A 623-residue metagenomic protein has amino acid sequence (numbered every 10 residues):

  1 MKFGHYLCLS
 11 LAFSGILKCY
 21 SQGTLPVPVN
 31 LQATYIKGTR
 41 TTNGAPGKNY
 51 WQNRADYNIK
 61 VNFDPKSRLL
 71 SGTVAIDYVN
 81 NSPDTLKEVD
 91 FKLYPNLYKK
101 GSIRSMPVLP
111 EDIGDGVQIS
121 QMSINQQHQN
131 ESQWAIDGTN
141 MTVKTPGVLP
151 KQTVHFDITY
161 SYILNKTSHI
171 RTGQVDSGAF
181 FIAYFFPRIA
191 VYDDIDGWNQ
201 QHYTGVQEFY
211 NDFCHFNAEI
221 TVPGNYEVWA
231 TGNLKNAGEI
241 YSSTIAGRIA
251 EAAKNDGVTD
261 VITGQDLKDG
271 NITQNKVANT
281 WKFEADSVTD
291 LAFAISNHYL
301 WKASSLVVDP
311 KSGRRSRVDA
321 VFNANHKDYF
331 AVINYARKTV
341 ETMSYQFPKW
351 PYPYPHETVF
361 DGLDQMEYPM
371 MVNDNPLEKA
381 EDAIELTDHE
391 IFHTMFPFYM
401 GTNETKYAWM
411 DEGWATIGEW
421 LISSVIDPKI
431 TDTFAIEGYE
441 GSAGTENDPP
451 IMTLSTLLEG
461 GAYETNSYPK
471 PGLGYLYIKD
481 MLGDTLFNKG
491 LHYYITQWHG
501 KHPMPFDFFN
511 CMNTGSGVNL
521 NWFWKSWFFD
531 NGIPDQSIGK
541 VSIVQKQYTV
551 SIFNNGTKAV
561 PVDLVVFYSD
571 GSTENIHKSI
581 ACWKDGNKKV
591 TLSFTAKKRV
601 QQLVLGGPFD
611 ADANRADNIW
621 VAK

Functional and structural regions predicted by a protein language model:
S21, V27-T42, R54-A55, F283 (+1 more regions): Hydrophobic alpha-helical and helix-loop surface patches within well-folded domains that function as non-catalytic
L25-D90: Early extracytoplasmic/domain-onset interaction patches
P28, L69, V79, P107-G178 (+3 more regions): A surface-exposed beta-strand-loop module
V74-I76, N80, F91-L93, Q152-K166 (+3 more regions): Short, hydrophobic/aromatic-enriched beta-strand segments in well-ordered soluble domains
L86-Q129, A183, T221-Y226, F567-K578: Solvent-exposed beta-hairpin/edge-strand motifs
G101-D112, S161-F216, A237, L306 (+1 more regions): Glycine/proline-rich low-complexity spacer/linker segments in large multi-domain proteins
D193, E208-D388, I417: Hydrophobic helix-coil surface modules that form long, contiguous segments used for peptide/substrate interaction
W229-A230, S542-G606: Beta-strand-rich binding/interaction modules
